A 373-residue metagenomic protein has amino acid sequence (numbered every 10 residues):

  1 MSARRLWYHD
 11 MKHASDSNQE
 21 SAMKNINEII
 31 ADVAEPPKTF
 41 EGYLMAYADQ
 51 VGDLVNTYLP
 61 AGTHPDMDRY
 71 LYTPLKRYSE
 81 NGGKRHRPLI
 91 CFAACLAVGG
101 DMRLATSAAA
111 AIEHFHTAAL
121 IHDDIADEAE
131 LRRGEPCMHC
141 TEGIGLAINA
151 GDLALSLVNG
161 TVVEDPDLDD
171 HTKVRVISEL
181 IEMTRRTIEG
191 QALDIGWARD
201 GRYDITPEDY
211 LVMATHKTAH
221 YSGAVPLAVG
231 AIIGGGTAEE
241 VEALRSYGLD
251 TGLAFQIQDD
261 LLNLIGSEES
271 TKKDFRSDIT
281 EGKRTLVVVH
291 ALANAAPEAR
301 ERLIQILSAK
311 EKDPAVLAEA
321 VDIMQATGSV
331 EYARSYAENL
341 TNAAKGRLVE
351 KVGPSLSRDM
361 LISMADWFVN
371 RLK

Functional and structural regions predicted by a protein language model:
S2, S15-S17, S21: Serine residues within intrinsically disordered or low-complexity segments
K24-L59: N-terminal amphipathic/basic leader segments beginning at the initiator methionine
N56, H64-R300, D366: Mg2+-dependent prenyl diphosphate-binding active-site environment of isoprenoid biosynthetic enzymes
V288, A344, L361: Hydrophobic, well-ordered secondary-structure elements that form the walls of internal hydrophobic environments
E301-K351: Mobile late-domain/C-terminal helix-loop "cap" segments that border catalytic sites or the cytosolic face
L340, S355-K373: Short, amphipathic C-terminal "tail helix"
